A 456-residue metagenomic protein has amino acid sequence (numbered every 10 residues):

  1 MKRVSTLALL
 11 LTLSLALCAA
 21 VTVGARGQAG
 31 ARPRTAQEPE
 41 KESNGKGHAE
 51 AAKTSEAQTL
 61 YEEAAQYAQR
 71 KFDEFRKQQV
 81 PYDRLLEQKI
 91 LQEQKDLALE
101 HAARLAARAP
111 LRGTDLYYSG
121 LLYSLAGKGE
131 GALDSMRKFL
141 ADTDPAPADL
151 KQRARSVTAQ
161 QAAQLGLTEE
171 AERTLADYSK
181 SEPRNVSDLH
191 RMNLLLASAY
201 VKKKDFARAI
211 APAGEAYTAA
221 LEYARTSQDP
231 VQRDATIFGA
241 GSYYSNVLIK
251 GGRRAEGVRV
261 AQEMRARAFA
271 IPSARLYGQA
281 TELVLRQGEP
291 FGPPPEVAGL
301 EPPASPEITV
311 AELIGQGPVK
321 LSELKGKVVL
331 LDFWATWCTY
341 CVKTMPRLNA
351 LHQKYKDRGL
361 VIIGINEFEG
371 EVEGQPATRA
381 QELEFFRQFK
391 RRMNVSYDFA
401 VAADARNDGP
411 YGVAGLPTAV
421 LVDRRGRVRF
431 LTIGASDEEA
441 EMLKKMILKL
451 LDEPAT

Functional and structural regions predicted by a protein language model:
R26-E100, R104, R108-T114: N-terminal leader/linker segments that initiate helical-solenoid repeat arrays
R84-E100, S124-R137, A163-A176, A207-E222: Helix-turn-helix repeat elements of alpha-solenoid scaffolds
K250, V258-A311, S322-K325: N-proximal helix/coil linker or "cap" segments that precede and/or mark the start of modular domains
T309-V329, H352-Y355: A short beta-strand-turn-helix
V319-V342, L348, I362: Short active-site neighborhood of thiol/selenol oxidoreductases, capturing the structured segment around
K343-M393, A400-G409: Structural microenvironment flanking redox-active thiols in thiol-disulfide oxidoreductases
R391-Y397, V401-L448: Thiol/disulfide oxidoreductase modules built on the thioredoxin-like
